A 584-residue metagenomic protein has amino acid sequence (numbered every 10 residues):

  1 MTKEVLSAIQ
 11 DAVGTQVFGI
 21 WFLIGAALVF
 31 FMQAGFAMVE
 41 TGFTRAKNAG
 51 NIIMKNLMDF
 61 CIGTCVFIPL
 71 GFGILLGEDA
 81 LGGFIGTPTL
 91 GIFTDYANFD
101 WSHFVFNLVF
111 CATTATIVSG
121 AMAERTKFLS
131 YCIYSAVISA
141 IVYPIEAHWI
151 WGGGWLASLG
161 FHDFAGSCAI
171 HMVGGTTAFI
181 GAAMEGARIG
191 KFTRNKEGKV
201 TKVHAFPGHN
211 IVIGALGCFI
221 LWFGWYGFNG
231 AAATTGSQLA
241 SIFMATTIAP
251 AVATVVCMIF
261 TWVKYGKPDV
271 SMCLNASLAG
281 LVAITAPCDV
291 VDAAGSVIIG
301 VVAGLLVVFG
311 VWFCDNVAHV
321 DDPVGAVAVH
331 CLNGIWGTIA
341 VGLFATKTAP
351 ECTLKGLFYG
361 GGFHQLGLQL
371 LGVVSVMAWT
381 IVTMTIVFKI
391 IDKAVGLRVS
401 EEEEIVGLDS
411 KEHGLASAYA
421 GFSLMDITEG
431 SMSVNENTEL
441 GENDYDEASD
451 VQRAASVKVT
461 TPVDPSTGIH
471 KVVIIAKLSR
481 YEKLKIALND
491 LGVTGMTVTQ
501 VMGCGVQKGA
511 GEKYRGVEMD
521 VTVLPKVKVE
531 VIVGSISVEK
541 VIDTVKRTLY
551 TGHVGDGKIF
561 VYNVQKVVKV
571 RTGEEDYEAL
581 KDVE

Functional and structural regions predicted by a protein language model:
T2-T461: Glycine- and aromatic-enriched membrane alpha-helices
K411-S417, G430-E584: Positively charged, small/polar-rich N-terminal and surface patches that mediate targeting and assembly and bind
